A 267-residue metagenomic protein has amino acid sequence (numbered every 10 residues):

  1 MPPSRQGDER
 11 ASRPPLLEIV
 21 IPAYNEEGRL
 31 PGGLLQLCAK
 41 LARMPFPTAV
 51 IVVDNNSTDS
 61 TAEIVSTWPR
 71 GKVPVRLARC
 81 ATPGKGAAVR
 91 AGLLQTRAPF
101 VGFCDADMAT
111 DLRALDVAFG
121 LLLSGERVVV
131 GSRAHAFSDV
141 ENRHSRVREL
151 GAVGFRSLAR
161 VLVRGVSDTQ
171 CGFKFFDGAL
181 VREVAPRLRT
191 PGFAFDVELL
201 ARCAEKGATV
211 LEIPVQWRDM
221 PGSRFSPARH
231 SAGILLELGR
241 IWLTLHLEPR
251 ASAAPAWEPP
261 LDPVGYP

Functional and structural regions predicted by a protein language model:
M1-L16, L162-R164, R187-P267: Hydrophobic helical membrane-anchoring modules
E26-L41: Short, well-formed alpha-helical segments that are part of the catalytic scaffolds of diverse glycosyltransferases
E26-R29, S57, K85, D111: Donor nucleotide-sugar binding loop of glycosyltransferases
G33, T61, V89, R113-L115 (+1 more regions): Acidic donor-diphosphate engagement hotspot in glycosyltransferases and nucleotidyltransferases that stabilizes
T48-I51, A62-Q95: Conserved donor nucleotide-binding strand/loop of the catalytic core
D54-A62, M108: A conserved acidic beta->alpha catalytic loop
C80-Q95, F100, L112-F193, M220-R229 (+2 more regions): Acceptor/aglycone-binding surface of glycosyltransferases and processive sugar-polymer synthases
